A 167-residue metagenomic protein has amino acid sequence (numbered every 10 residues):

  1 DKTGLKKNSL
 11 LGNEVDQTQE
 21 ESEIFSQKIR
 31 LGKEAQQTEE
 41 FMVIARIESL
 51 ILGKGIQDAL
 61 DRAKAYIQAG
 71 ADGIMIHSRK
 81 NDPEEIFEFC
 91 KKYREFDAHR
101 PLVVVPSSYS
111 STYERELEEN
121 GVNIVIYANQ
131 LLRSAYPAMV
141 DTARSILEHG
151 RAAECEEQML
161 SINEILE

Functional and structural regions predicted by a protein language model:
D1-I126, S134-V140: Alpha/beta enzyme core
Q130-E167: Extended, intrinsically disordered, low-complexity segments
